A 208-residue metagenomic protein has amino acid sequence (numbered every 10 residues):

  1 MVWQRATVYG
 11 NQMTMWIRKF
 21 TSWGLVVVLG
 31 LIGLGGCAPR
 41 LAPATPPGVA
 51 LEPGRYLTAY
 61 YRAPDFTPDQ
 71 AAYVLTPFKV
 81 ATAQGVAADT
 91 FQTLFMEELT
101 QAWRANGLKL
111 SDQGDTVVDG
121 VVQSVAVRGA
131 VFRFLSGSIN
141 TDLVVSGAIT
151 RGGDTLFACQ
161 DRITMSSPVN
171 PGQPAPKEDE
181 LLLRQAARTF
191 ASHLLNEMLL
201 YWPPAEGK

Functional and structural regions predicted by a protein language model:
W3-C37: Sec-dependent bacterial lipoprotein signal peptides
G35-E97, L199-K208: A structural "domain/chain start" motif
A38-T45, N106, L110-K177, L181: Surface-exposed short loop/turn segments
Y73-L75, L99, V118, G147-I149 (+3 more regions): Hydrophobic beta-strand residues in large extracellular and virion-surface proteins
G85-M96, S138, P176-R188: Solvent-exposed, acidic/flexible segments
D89-D112, G120: Mid-chain, structured segments of secreted extracytoplasmic proteins
T100-L108, V127, A191, L195-P203: Sec-exported extracytoplasmic/periplasmic mature domains
P171-K208: Compositionally biased, intrinsically disordered linkers/stalks adjacent to structured regions
